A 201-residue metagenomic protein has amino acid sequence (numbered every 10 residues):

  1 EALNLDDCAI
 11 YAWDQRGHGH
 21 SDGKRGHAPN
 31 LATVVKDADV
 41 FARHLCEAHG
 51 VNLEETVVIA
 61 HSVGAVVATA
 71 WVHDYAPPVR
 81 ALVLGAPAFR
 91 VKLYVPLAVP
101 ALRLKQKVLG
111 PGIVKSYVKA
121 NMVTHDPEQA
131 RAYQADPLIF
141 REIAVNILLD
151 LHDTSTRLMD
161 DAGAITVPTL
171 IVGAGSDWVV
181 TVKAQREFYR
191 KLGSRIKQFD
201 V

Functional and structural regions predicted by a protein language model:
A2-G23: Conserved alpha/beta-hydrolase
G19-N52: Catalytic nucleophile-loop/oxyanion-hole region of alpha/beta-hydrolase and closely related hydrolase-like folds
H49-H61: Alpha/beta-hydrolase fold nucleophile elbow
H61-A144: Alpha/beta-hydrolase-fold enzymes
I143-D161: Active-site nucleophile elbow and catalytic-triad environment of alpha/beta-hydrolase enzymes
I165, I171-G173, D177: Short beta-strand/loop motif that positions the catalytic acidic residue of the alpha/beta-hydrolase fold
V167, T181-R190: Short alpha-helix in the alpha/beta-hydrolase fold that links the catalytic acid
R186, R190-V201: Catalytic histidine neighborhood in serine/cysteine hydrolases with alpha/beta-hydrolase-type architecture
